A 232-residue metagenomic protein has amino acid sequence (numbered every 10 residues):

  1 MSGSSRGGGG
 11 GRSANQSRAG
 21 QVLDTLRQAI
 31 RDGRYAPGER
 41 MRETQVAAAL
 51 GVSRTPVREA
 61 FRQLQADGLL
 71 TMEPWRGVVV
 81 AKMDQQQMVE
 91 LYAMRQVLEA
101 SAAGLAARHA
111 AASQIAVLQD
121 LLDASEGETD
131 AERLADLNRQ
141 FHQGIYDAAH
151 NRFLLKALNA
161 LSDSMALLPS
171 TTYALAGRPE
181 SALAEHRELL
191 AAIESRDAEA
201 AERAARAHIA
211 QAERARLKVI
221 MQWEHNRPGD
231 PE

Functional and structural regions predicted by a protein language model:
M1-R108, K218-E232: Short linear motifs at protein or domain termini
S17-G20, D24, T55, Y92-Q96 (+5 more regions): Alpha-helix N-cap/helix-start motif at coil-to-helix transitions, marked by capping-box chemistry
E39, M72, N138, S181-L183: Short, flexible turn/loop "capping" segments at secondary-structure junctions
A66, L70-T71, L161-D163, R178-E180: Mobile beta-alpha loop/short-helix "lid" or hinge segments that flank ligand
D84, Y92, L158, P169 (+3 more regions): Short, flexible helix/strand-to-coil boundary loops that buttress conserved ligand/catalytic motifs in alpha/beta
S101, R108-T171, L183-A192, A200-A210: Conserved amphipathic alpha-helical segments that form helical-bundle/coiled-coil interaction surfaces
A176-E232: C-terminal regulatory/effector modules of DNA-binding transcriptional regulators
